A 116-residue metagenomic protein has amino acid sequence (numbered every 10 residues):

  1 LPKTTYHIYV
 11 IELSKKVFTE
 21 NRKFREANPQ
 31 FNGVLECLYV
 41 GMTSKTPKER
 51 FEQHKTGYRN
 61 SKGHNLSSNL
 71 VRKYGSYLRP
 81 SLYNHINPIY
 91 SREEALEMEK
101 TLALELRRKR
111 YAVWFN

Functional and structural regions predicted by a protein language model:
L1-E52, Y90-M98: GIY-YIG nuclease catalytic motif and its immediate N-terminal context
T4-H7, R72, P88, K109: Intrinsically disordered, low-complexity segments enriched in small/polar residues
P29-F31, S44-E94: Conserved short loop/helix modules at catalytic or binding sites in compact beta-alpha or helix-hairpin-helix contexts
T56-L66, T101-V113: Short arginine-rich
L96, Y111-N116: Anionic, Ser/Thr-rich low-complexity intrinsically disordered regions
